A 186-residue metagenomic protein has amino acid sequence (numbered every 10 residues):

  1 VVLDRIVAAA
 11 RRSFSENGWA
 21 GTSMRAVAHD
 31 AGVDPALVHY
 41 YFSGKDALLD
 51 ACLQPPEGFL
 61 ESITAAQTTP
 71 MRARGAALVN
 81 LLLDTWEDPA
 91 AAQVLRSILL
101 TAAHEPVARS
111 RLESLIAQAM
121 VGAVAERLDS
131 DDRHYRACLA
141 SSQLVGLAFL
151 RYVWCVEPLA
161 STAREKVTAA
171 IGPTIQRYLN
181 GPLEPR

Functional and structural regions predicted by a protein language model:
V1-G32, S43-D50, S62: Basic, helix-initiating cap at the start of DNA-binding domains
A9-E16, S97, T101, Q143 (+2 more regions): Solvent-exposed, amphipathic alpha-helical segments
A36: Key DNA-contact positions within bacterial/archaeal DNA-binding proteins
K45, P56, A90, L112-I116 (+2 more regions): Hydrophobic/aromatic residues within well-ordered alpha-helical segments
D50-L78: Amphipathic alpha-helical linker/stalk segments
C52, P56, L82, W86 (+3 more regions): Generic structural signal for hydrophobic core residues of well-folded globular domains
M71-S97, A103-L112: Helical hydrophobic small-molecule/effector-binding pocket
R109-S114, V124-Y178, P182-R186: Hydrophobic/aromatic-rich alpha-helical bundle segments in the mid-to-C-terminal region
